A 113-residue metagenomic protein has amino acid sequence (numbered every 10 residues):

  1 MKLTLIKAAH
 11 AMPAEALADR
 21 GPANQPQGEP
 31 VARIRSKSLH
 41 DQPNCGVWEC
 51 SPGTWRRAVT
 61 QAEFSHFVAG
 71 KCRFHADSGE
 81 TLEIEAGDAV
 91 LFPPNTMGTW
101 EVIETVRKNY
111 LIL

Functional and structural regions predicted by a protein language model:
M1-Q42: A short, N-terminal "cap"/entry segment at the start of jelly-roll beta-barrel domains of the cupin/DSBH fold
L3, C45-V47, F64, A89: Conserved hydrophobic/aromatic beta-strand scaffold that supports enzyme active sites
S38-V59, P93-P94: Conserved short histidine dyad/triad with adjacent acidic residue
C50, V59-F74: Short, conserved beta-strand element in jelly-roll/cupin
T54, F64, K71, M97 (+1 more regions): Structural motif
G79-P94: Short acidic-glycine-tyrosine-enriched beta hairpin
L91, E104-L113: A short hydrophobic beta-strand segment most commonly corresponding to one strand of the jelly-roll/cupin
